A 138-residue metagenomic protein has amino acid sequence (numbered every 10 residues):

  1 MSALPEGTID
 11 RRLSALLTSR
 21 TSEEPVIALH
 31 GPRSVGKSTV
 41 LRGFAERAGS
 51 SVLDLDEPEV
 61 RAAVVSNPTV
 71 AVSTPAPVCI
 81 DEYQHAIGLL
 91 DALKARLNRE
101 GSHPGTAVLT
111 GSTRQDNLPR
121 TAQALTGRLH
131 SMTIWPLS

Functional and structural regions predicted by a protein language model:
M1-S138: Phosphate-binding site recognition
